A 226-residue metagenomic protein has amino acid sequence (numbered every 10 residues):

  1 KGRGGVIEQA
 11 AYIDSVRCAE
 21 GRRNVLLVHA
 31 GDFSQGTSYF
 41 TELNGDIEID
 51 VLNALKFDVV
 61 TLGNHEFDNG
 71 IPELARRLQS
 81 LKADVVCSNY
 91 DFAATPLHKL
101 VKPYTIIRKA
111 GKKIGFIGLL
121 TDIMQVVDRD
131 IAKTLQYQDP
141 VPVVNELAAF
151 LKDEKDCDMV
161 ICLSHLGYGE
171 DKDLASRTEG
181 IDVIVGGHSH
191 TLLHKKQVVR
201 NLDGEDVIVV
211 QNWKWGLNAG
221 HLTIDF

Functional and structural regions predicted by a protein language model:
K1-F226: Acidic, metal/ion-coordinating pockets
